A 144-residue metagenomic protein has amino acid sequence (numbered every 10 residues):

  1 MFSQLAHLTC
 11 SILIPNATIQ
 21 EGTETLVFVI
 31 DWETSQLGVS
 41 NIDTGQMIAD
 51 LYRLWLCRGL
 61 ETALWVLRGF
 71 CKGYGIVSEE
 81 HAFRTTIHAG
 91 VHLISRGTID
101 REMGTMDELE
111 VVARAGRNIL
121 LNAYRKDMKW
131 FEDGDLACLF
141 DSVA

Functional and structural regions predicted by a protein language model:
M1-I42: Active-site acidic catalytic loop and adjacent metal/ATP-binding pocket of ATP-dependent phosphoryl transfer enzymes
E33-S35, I76-T86: Acidic, serine/threonine- and proline-rich low-complexity regulatory regions
Q36, H88, R96-G97: A short, glycine-/small-residue-rich helix N-cap motif at loop->alpha-helix starts within glycosyltransferase
N41-S78, H92-L109: Active-site activation/catalytic loop segments of kinase-like enzymes and analogous catalytic loops in related
W65, T85-H88: Residues within HEAT/ARM-like alpha-solenoid scaffolds
H92-A144: ATP/Mg2+ or Mg2+-diphosphate-binding catalytic cores that bind nucleotide phosphates or diphosphates via glycine-rich
